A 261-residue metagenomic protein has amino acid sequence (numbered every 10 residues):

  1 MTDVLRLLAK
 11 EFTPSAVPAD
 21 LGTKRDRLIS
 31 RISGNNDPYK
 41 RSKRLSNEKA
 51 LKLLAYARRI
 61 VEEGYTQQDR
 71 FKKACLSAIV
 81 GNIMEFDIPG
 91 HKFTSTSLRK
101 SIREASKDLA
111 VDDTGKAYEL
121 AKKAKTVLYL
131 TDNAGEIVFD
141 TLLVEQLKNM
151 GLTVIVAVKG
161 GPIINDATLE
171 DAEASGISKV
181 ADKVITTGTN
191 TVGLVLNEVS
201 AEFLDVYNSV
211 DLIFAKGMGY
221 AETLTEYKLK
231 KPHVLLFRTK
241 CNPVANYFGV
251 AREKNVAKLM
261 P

Functional and structural regions predicted by a protein language model:
M1-A124: Electropositive, gly/pro-rich neighborhoods at or near active sites that engage anionic ligands
K116-L120, L130, F139-L143, E202 (+1 more regions): Short, hydrophobic/aromatic alpha-helical segments in well-folded domains
K125-T126, L152-V156, P232: Residues at the starts of beta-strands that form the adenosine-phosphate
T126-L128, D211-L212: Structural motif
D132, V138-L143, A167-L169, T225-Y227: A short secondary-structure junction signal
A134-V156: Histidine-anchored nucleotide/phosphate-binding helix
V158-G160, I164, T168, E173-P261: C-terminal functional extensions of proteins
